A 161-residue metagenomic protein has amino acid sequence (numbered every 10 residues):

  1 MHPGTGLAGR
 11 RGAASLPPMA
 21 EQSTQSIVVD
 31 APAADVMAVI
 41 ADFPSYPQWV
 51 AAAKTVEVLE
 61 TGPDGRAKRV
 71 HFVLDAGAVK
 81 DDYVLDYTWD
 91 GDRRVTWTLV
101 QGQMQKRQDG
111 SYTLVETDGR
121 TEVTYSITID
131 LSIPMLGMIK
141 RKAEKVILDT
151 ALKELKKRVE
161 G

Functional and structural regions predicted by a protein language model:
R11-G65, G161: Hydrophobic ligand-binding cavity/cleft-lining segments
A34-A38, G119, K153, K157: Replace "anionic and nucleotidyl ligands
A41, D109, M138-I139: Generic recognition of short, well-ordered alpha-helical segments
P47-A51, T55-G62, V73-E122, T128-D130 (+2 more regions): Hydrophobic-ligand binding "helix-grip"
K68: Short, charge-patterned binding micro-sites
T128-G161: A conserved amphipathic terminal alpha-helix motif
